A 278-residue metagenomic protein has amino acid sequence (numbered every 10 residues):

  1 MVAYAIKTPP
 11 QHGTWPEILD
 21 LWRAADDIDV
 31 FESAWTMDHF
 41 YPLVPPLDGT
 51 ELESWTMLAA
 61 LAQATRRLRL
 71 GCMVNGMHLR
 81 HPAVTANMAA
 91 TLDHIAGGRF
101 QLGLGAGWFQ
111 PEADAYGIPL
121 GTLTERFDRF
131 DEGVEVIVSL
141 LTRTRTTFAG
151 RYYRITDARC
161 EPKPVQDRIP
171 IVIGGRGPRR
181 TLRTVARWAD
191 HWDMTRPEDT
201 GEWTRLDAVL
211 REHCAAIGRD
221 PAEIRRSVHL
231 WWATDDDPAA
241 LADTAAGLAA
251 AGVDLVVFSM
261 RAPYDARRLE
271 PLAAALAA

Functional and structural regions predicted by a protein language model:
M1-A278: Active-site-adjacent structural elements that line small-molecule/cofactor binding pockets in enzymes
